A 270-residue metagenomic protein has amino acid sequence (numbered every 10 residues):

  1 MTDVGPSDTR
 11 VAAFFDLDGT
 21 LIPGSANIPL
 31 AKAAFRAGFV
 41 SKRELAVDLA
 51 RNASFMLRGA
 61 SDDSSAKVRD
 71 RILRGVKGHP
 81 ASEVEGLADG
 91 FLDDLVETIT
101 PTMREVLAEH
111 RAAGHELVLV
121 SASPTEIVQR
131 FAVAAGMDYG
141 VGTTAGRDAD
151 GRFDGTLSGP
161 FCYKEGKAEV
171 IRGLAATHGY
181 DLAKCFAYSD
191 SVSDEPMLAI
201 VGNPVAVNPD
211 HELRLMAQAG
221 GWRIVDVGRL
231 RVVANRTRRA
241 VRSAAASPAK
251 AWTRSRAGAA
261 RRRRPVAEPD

Functional and structural regions predicted by a protein language model:
M1-V4, T9-R10, L87, D93-D270: C-terminal cap/substrate-recognition subdomain and adjoining C-terminal extension of metal-dependent phosphatase-like
T2-R58: Active-site neighborhood of HAD-like aspartate-dependent phosphohydrolases
D3, N27, A37, L73 (+3 more regions): Active-site phosphate-binding/coordination module
G24, V47, D62, A66 (+2 more regions): Electropositive phosphate-/nucleotide-binding environments in soluble metabolic enzymes
N27-L30, L49-A50, A66-R69, D150-T156: Acidic/polar active-site rim loop that often engages polyanionic ligands
R51-K67, R71, R238: Cysteine/selenocysteine-centered motifs that mediate thiol-based redox chemistry or coordinate metal-sulfur cofactors
A66-P101: Metal-dependent phosphoesterase signature
